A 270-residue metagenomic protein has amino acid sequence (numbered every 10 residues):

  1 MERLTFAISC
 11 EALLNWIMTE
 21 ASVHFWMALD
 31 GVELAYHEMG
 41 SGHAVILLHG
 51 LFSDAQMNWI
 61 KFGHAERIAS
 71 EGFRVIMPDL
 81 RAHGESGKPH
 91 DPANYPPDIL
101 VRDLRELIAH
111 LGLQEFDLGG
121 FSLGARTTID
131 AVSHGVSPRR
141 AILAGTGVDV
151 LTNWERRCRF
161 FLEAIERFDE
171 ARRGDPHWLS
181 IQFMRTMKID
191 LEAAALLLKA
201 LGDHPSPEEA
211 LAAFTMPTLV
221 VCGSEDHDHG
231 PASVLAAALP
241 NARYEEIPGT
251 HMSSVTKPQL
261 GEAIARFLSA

Functional and structural regions predicted by a protein language model:
I17-E33: N-terminal cap/lid segment of alpha/beta-hydrolase-fold proteins
V32-G87: Conserved HGGG/HGGXW glycine-rich cap/lid loop of the alpha/beta-hydrolase fold
R67-S70, M77-F116: Active-site loop/oxyanion-hole signature of alpha/beta-hydrolase fold enzymes
L118-G120, A144: Short beta-strand immediately N-terminal to the catalytic nucleophile in serine-hydrolase-like folds
R126-S133, S137-F168: Flexible "cap/lid" loop of the alpha/beta hydrolase fold
A195-A210, E225-H227: Active-site nucleophile elbow and catalytic-triad environment of alpha/beta-hydrolase enzymes
F214, V220-C222: Short beta-strand/loop motif that positions the catalytic acidic residue of the alpha/beta-hydrolase fold
I247-A270: Catalytic active-site module of serine/aspartate enzymes centered on a nucleophile-bearing elbow/loop
